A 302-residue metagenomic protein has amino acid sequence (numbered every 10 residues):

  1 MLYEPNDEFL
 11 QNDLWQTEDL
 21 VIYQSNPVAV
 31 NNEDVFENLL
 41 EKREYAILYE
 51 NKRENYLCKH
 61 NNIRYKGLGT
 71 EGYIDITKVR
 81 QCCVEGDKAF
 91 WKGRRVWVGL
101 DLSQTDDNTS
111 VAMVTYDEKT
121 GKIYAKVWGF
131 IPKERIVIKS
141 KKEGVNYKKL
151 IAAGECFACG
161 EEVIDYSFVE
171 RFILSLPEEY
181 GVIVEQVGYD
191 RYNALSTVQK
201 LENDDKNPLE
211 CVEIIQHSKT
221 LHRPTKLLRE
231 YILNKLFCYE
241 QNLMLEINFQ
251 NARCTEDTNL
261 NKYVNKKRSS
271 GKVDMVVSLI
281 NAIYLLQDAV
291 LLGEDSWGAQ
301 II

Functional and structural regions predicted by a protein language model:
M1-W97, D106-N108, Y124-P132, K139-V163: Non-catalytic, compositionally simple segments
M1-Y23, N203-G293: Metal-dependent DNA phosphodiester-chemistry modules and their immediately adjacent helices/loops in DNA-processing
G72-K78, D107, E161-F172, Y189 (+1 more regions): Phosphate/oxyanion-binding active-site loops and adjacent basic polyanion-contact surfaces
D106-K119, M275, N281-A282: Acidic, metal-ligating active-site segments
D107-A112, L195-E202, R223-K226: A short acidic (Asp/Glu
L150, G154-V184: Short, basic/hydrophobic alpha-helical segments
G181-N193, V198: Short glycine-rich phosphate-binding loop at a beta-alpha junction
L291-I302: Phosphate-handling catalytic cores of nucleic-acid transaction enzymes
